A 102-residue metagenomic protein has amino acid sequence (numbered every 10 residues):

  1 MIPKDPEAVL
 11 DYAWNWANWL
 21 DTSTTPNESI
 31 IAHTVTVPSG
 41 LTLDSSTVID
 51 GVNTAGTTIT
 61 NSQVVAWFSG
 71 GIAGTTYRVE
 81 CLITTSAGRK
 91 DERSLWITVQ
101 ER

Functional and structural regions predicted by a protein language model:
M1-E28, A32-H33, Q100-E101: Predominantly extracytoplasmic/ectodomain segments of secreted and cell-surface proteins
T24, I72-Y77: Short glycine/proline/serine/threonine-rich loop/turn segments at secondary-structure transition edges
P38-N61: Low-complexity "stalk/linker" and mucin-like segments enriched in Ser/Thr/Pro/Ala/Gly
V65-A73: Extracellular/luminal low-complexity segments enriched in Ser/Thr/Pro
T75-S86: A short beta-strand micro-motif common to beta-rich folds, especially ectodomain repeats
R89-Q100: C-terminal edge beta-strand
